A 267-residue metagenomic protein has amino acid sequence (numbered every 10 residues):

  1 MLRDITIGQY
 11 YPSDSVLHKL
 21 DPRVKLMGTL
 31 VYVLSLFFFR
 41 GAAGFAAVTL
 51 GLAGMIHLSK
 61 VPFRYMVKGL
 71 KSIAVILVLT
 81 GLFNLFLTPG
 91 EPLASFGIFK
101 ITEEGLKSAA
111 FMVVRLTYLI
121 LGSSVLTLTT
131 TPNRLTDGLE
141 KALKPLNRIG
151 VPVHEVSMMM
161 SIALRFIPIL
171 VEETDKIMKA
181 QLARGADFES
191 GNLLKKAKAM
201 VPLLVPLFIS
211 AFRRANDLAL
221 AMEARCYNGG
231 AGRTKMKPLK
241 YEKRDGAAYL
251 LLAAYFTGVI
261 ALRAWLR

Functional and structural regions predicted by a protein language model:
M1-G44, V48-H57, K141-V151, E155-M158 (+2 more regions): Transmembrane alpha-helix interface motif
D14, F37, K60-Y65, F96 (+4 more regions): Membrane-helix interfacial "entry" motifs
A46, P62-L70: Interfacial helix-loop-helix linkers and transmembrane-helix boundary segments in multi-pass membrane proteins
G51-V61, I76-L79: Alpha-helical transmembrane segments and their membrane-interface exit regions
G69-I73, L77, V113, T117-I120 (+4 more regions): Loop-to-transmembrane-helix entry motif
I73-A186: Juxtamembrane/interface alpha-helical elements of multi-pass membrane proteins
